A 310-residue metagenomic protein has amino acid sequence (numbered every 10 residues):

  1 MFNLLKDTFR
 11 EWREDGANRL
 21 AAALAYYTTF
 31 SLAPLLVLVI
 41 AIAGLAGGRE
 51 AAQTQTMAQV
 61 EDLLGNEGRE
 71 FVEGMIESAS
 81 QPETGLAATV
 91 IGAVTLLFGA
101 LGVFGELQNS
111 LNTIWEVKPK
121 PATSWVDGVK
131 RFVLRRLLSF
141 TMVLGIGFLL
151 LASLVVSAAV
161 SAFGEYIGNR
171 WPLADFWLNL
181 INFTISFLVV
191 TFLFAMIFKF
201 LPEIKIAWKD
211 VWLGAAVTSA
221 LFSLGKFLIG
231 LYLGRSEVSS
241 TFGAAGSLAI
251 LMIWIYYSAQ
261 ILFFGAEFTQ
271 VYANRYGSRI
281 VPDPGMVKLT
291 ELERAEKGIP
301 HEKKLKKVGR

Functional and structural regions predicted by a protein language model:
M1-R310: Membrane-embedded alpha-helices and immediately adjacent juxtamembrane helical segments in alpha-helical membrane
